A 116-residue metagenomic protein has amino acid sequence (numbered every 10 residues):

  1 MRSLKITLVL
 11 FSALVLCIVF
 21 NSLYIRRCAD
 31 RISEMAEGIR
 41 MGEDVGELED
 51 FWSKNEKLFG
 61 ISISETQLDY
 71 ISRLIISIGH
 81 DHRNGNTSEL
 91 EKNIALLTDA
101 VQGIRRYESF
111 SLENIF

Functional and structural regions predicted by a protein language model:
M1-K5: Positively charged n-region of N-terminal signal peptides that target proteins for export
I6-N21: Hydrophobic membrane-insertion alpha-helices, especially the h-region of bacterial N-terminal signal peptides
I25-G42: Alpha-helical transmembrane signal-anchor/signal-peptide segments
I32, D69-I71: Start-of-helix signal in alpha-solenoid helical-repeat scaffolds, especially tetratricopeptide repeats
A36, R40, E49, I78 (+1 more regions): Heptad-repeat amphipathic alpha-helical coiled-coil interaction surface used for oligomerization/assembly
R40-Q67: Short extracytoplasmic
S72-F116: Structured, soluble extracytoplasmic/luminal domains of envelope-associated proteins
